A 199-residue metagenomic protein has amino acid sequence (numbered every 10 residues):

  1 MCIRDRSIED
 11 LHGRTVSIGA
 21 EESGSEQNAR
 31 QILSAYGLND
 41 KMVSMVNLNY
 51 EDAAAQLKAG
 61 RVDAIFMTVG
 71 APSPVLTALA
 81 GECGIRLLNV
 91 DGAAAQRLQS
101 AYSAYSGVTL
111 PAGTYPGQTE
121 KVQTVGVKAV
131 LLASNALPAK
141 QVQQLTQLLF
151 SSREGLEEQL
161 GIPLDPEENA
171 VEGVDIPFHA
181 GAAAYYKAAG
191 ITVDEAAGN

Functional and structural regions predicted by a protein language model:
M1-I3: Short, small-residue-biased leader/transition segments that mark boundaries at the very start of proteins
I8, E21, S25, L33-Y36 (+1 more regions): Acidic/His-rich structured neighborhood in mature extracellular/periplasmic domains
H12-T15, R30-S34: Short, well-ordered alpha-helical packing segments
G13-G24, N47-L48, A133-N135: Short beta-strand->loop
E22-I32, Y102-P177: Ligand-binding clefts/hinges and TM-proximal coupling segments of bilobed small-molecule sensing domains
S34, N39-L132, L137: Pocket-lining segment of extracytoplasmic ligand-binding domains
L48, D52, A59, V69-L87 (+2 more regions): An extracytoplasmic/periplasmic, membrane-proximal ligand-sensing/linker region
